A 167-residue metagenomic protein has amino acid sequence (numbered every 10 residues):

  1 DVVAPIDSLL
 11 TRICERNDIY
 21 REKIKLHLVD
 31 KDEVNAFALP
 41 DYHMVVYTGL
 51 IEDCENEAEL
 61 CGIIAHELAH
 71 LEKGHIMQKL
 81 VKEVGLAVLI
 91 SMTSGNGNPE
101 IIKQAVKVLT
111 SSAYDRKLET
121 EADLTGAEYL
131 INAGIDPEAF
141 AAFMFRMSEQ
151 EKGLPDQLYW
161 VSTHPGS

Functional and structural regions predicted by a protein language model:
D1-S167: A Zn2+-metalloprotease active-site environment signal
